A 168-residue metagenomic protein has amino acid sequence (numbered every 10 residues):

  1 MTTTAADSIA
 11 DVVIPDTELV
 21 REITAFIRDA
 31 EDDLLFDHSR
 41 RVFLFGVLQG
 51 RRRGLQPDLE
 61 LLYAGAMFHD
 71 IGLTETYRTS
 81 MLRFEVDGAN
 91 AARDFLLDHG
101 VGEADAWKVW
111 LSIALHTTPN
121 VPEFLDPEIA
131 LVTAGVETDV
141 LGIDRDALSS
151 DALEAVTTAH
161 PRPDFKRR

Functional and structural regions predicted by a protein language model:
T2-A10, A30-L55, V101, T118-R168: Divalent metal-dependent phosphate-bond-processing catalytic cores, especially two-metal-ion Mg2+/Mn2+ enzymes that act
T3-T24: Short alpha-helical hairpin
P15, D37-H38, Q56-L61: N-terminal glycine-rich anion-binding loops that anchor highly charged ligand groups
V20-H38, I71-T76: Active-site flanking loop/helix segments enriched in acidic
V42-L44, R83-D98: An active-site-proximal "capping" alpha-helix that borders the catalytic cofactor pocket
E60-R78, G88, W110-P119: His-Asp-centered metal-binding catalytic motifs of divalent-metal-dependent phosphohydrolases/nucleases
A92-D105, R145: Inter-helical turn/loop segments and adjacent helix faces that build the functional surface of alpha-helical bundle
